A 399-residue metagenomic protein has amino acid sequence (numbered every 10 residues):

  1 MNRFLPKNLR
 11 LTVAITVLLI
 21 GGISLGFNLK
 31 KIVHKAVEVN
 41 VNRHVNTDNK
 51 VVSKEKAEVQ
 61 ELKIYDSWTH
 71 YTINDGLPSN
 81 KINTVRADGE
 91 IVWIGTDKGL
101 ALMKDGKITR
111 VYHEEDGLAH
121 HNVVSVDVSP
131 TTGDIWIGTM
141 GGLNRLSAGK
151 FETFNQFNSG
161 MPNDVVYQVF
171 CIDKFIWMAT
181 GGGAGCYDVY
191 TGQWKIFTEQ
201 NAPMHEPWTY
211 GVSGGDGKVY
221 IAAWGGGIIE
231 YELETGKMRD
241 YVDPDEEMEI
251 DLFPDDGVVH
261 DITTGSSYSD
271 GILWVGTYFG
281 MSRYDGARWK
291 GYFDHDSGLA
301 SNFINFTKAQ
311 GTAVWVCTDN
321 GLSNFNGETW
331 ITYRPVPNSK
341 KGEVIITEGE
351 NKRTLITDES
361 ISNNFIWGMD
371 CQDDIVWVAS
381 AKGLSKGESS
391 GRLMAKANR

Functional and structural regions predicted by a protein language model:
N2-L5, L25, E38: Coiled-coil-like amphipathic alpha-helices with heptad-repeat character
R3-I15: N-terminal Sec-pathway targeting helices
R10, F27-R399: Carboxylate-rich, polar loop motifs that coordinate divalent cations or form catalytic acidic clusters
A14-G22: Bacterial N-terminal signal peptides
